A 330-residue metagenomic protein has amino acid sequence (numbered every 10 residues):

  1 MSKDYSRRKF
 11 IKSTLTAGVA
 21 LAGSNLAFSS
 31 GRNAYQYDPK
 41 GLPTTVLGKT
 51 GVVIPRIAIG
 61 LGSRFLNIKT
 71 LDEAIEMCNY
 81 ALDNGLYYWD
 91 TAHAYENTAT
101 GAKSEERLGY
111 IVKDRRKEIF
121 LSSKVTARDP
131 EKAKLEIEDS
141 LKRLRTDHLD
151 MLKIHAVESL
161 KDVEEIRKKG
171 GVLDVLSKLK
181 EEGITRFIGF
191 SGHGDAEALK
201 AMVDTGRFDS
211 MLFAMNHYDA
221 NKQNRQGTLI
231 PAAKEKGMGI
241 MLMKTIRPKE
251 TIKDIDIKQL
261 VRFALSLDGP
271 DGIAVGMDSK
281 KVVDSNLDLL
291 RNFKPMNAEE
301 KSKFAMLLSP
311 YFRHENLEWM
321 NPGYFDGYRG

Functional and structural regions predicted by a protein language model:
M1-G18: N-terminal secretory signal peptides and thylakoid transit peptides that target proteins across membranes
A17, L82, N224-G330: Structured C-terminal cap/extension of enzyme domains
L26-A58: C-terminal segment of N-terminal export signals and the immediately downstream linker at the start of the mature
L47, I59, W89, L108 (+5 more regions): Conserved, mostly hydrophobic/aromatic
G60-L71, K124-E131, I252-K253: Active-site mouth loops of central-metabolism enzymes
D90-Y110, S159-K161: Glycine-rich, proline-tolerant flexible connector loops at the mouths of alpha/beta enzymes
E105-S122, L173-K178: Alpha-helix-loop-beta-strand connector modules within alpha/beta enzyme cores
R128-H217, N221-R225, K234-M241: Glycine/proline-rich, positively charged, aromatic-decorated active-site loop/lid region on the catalytic face
